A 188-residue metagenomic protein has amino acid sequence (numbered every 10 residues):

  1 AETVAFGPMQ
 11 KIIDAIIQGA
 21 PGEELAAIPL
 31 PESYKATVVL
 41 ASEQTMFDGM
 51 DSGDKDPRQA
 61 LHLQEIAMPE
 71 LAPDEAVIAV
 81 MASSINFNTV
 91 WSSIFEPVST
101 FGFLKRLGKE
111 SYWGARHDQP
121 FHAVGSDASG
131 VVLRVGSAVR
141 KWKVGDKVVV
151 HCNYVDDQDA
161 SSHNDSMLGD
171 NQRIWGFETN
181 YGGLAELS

Functional and structural regions predicted by a protein language model:
A1-F6: Intrinsically disordered, low-structural-confidence terminal and linker regions
I12-P29, Q44-A82, F121-A123, A138: A short N-terminal beta-strand-loop micro-motif at the entrance of redox/enzyme domains
L30-T37: Short structural boundary motif marking the start of a folded domain
L40-Q59, E96-D118, D159-G169: Charged, glycine/proline-rich intrinsically disordered loops and linkers
A67-S84, P97-D159: Glycine-rich beta-strand-centered segment in the early N-terminal region that forms part of a ligand/cofactor-binding
F87: Helix-loop element at the rim of GNAT/NAT acetyltransferase active sites that forms part of the acceptor-substrate
Y154-L187: Cysteine-cluster motifs in flexible loop/terminal segments that predominantly coordinate metals
